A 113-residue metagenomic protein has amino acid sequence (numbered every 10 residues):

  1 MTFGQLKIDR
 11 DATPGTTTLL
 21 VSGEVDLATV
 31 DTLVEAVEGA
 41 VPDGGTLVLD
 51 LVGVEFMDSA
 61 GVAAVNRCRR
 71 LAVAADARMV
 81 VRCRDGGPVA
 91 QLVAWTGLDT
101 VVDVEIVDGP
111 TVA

Functional and structural regions predicted by a protein language model:
M1-M57, A63-A113: STAS-like cytosolic regulatory interaction modules
